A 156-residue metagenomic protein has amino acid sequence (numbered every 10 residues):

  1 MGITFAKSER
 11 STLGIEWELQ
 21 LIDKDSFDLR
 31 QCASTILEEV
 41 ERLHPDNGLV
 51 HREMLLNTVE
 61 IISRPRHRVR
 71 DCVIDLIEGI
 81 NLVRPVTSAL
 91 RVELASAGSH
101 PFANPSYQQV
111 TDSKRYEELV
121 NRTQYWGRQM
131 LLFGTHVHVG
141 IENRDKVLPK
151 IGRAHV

Functional and structural regions predicted by a protein language model:
M1-F133, H155: Terminal catalytic/cofactor-binding subdomain
R128-R153: Internal, well-ordered domain-core segments that constitute the primary functional module of diverse proteins
